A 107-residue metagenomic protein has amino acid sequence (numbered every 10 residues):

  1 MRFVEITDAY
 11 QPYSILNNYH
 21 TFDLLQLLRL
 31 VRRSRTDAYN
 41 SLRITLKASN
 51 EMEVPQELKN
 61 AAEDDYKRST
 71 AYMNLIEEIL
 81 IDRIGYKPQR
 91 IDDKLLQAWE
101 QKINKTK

Functional and structural regions predicted by a protein language model:
M1-D8, I15: N-terminal cysteine/histidine-rich coordination modules
I6, T36-N60: Short E/K-rich amphipathic alpha-helical oligomerization segments
Y10-T36, E63: Short, charge/polar-rich alpha-helical segments
L24, L28-L46, S69, I76: Non-transmembrane amphipathic alpha-helical segments
Q56-T70, D93: Short, charged, amphipathic alpha-helical segments
Y66-P88: Amphipathic alpha-helical coiled-coil segments
L80-K102: Long amphipathic alpha-helical coiled-coil segments
N104-K107: Short acidic DE-rich linear segments
